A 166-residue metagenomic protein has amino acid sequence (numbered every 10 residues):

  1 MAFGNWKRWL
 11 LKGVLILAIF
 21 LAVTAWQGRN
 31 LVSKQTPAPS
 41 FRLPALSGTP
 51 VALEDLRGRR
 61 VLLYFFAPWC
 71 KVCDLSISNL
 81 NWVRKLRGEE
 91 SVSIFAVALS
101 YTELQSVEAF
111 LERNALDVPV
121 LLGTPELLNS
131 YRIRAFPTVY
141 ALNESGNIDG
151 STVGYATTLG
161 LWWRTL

Functional and structural regions predicted by a protein language model:
M1-R42, R164: N-terminal targeting signals for export/organelle localization
S40-V61, R84: A short beta-strand-turn-helix
R59-V61, F66-W69, A135: Short pre-active-site segment immediately N-terminal to redox-active cysteine/selenocysteine motifs in thiol-based
L62-L63, I94, V139: Hydrophobic beta-strand anchors of alpha/beta hydrolase catalytic cores
F65-W82: Conserved redox-active cysteine motifs that mediate thiol-disulfide chemistry, especially di-cysteine Cys-X(1-2)-Cys
S91-L104, L116-P125: Thiol-based oxidoreductase modules, predominantly thioredoxin-like and allied folds used for disulfide exchange
E108-S145: Short, internal strand/loop/helix patches that form the active-site neighborhood or redox-interaction surface
A141-L166: Thiol-/selenol-based redox modules, centered on thioredoxin-like and closely related oxidoreductase domains
